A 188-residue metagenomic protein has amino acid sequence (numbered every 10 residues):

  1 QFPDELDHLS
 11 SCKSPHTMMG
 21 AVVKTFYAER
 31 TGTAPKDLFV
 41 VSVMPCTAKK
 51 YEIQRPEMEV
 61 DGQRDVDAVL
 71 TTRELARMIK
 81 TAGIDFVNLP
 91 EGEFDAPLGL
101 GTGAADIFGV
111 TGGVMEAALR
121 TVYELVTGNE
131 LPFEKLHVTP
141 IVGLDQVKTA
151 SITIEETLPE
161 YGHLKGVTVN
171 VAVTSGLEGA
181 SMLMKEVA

Functional and structural regions predicted by a protein language model:
Q1-A188: Iron-sulfur-associated redox domains of electron-transfer enzymes in respiratory and anaerobic energy metabolism
